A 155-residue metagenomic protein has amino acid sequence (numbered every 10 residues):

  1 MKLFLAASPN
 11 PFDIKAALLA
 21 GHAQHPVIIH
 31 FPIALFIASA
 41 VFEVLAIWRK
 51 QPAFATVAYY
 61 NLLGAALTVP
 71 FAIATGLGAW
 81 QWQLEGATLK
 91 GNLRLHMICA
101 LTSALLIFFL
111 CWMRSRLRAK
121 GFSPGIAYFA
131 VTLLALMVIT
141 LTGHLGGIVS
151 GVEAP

Functional and structural regions predicted by a protein language model:
K2-P155: Polytopic transmembrane helical bundles with strong interfacial aromatic enrichment
